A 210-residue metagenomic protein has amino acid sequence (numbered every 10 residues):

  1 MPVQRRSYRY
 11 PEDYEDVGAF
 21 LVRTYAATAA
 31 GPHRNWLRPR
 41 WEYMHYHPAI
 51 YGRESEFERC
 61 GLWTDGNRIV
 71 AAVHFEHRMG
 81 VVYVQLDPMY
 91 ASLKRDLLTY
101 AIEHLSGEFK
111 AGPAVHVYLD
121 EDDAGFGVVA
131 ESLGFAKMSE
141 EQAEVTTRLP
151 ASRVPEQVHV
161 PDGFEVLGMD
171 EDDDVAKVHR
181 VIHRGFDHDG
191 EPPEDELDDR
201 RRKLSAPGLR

Functional and structural regions predicted by a protein language model:
M1-T28, A136-K137, V145-D172: Conserved N-terminal entry element of GNAT/NAT acetyltransferase domains
R6-E15, L21-E108: Conserved donor-binding loop and adjoining core beta-sheet/short helix segment in diverse acyl/aminoacyl transferases
E15, G127-V128, A176: Alpha-helical elements of the RecA-like P-loop NTPase motor core of helicases
D16, R38-R40, G125, D195-D199: Exposed alpha-helical structural elements
G18, Y25-A29, P39-H45, E76 (+5 more regions): Long, contiguous binding/interaction regions
A19, R23, V84, E103 (+4 more regions): Charged/polar, solvent-exposed surface patches and flexible loops
A30, P155-R210: Flexible, substrate/cofactor-facing loop regions flanked by secondary structure within enzyme catalytic domains
I69, E76-D162, D170: Acyl-donor-binding surface of acyltransferase catalytic domains
